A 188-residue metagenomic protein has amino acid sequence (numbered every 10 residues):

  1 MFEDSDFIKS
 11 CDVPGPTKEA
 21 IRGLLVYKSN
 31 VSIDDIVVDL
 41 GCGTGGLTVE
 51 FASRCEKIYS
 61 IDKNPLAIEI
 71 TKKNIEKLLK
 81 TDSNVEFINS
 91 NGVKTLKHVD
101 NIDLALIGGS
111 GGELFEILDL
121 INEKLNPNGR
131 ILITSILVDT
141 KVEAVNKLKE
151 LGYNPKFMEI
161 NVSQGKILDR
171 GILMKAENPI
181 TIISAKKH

Functional and structural regions predicted by a protein language model:
M1-S32, I70-K73: Class I SAM-dependent transferase core
D34-G43: Conserved class I S-adenosyl-L-methionine
T44-E56: Conserved SAM-binding loop of SAM-dependent methyltransferases across substrates and taxa, primarily the Class I
K57-D62: Conserved SAM-binding motif I beta-strand of class I
K63-V99: S-adenosyl-L-methionine
N101-G109: Short SAM/SAH-binding signature in class I
G112-L120: A short, conserved alpha-helix within the catalytic core of class I
N122-E177, T181: C-terminal substrate-binding/active-site "lid" region of AdoMet-derived donor-dependent transferases
